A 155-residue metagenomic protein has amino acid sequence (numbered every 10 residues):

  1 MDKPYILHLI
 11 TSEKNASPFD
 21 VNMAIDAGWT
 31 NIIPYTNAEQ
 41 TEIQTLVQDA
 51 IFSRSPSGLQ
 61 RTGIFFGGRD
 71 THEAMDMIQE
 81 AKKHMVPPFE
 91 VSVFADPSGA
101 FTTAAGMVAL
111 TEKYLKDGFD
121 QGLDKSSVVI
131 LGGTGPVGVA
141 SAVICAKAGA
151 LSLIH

Functional and structural regions predicted by a protein language model:
M1-F89: N-terminal ligand-binding/catalytic initiation module
F94-K113: A glycine-rich, Thr/Ser-enriched phosphate-binding loop motif common to dinucleotide/cofactor-binding enzymes
E112, A142, A146-K147: Gly/Ala-rich phosphate-binding loop of Rossmann-like dinucleotide-binding domains, activating on the conserved
Q121-S126: Short helix-loop-beta connector
S127, A150-S152: Residues at the starts of beta-strands that form the adenosine-phosphate
V128-G133: Conserved N-terminal Rossmann-fold NAD(P)-binding element of oxidoreductases
P136-V137: Hydrophobic/small residue at the entry helix of a nucleotide-binding pocket
H155: Conserved small/polar residues in nucleotide/adenosyl-binding loops
